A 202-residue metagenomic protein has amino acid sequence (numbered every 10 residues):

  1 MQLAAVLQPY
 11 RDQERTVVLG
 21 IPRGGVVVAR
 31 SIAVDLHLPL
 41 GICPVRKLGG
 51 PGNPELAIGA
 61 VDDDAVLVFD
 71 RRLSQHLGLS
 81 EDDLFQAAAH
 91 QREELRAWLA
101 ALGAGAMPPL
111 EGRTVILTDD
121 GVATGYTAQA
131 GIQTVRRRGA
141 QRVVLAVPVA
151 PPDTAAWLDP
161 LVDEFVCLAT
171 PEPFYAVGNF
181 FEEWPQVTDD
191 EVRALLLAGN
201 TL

Functional and structural regions predicted by a protein language model:
M1-L202: PRPP-associated nucleotide enzymes
